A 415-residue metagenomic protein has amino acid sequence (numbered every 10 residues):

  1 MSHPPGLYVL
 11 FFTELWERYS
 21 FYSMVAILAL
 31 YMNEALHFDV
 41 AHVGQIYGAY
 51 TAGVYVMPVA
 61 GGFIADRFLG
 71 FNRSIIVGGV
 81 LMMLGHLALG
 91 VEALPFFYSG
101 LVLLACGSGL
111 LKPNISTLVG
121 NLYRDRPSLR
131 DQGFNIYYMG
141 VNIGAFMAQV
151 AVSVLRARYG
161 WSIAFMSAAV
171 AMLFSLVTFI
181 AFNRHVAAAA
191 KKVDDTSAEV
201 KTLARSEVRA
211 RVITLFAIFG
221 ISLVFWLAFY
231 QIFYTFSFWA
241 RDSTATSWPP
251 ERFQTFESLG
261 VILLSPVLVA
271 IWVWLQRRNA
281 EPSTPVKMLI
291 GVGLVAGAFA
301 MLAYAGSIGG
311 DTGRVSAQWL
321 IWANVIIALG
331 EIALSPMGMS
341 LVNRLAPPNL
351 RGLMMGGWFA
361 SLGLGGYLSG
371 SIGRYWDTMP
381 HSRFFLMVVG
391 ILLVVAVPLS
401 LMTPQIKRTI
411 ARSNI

Functional and structural regions predicted by a protein language model:
M1-P5, D125-P127, V152-S247, R252 (+2 more regions): Intracellular loop-helix junctions on the cytosolic face of multi-pass helical membrane proteins
L15, G85, F96-L111, D311-A333: Hydrophobic core of transmembrane alpha-helices in multi-pass small-molecule transporters, especially MFS/SLC-type
F38-A52, L129-I136, F236, D242-L263 (+5 more regions): Loop-to-transmembrane helix entry
G48-A65, K112, T255-W272: Central cavity-lining transmembrane alpha-helices of secondary-active solute carriers, predominantly the Major
V54, L129-A157, A164-S175, F179 (+2 more regions): Glycine-rich segments within core transmembrane alpha-helices of 12-TM secondary carriers
R67-G79, R126, W274-G293: Cytoplasmic membrane-interface "Motif A"-like loop-to-helix N-cap segments of 12-TM Major Facilitator Superfamily
V77-Y98, V292-T312: C-terminal ends and interior cores of transmembrane alpha-helices in multi-pass membrane transporters/permeases
S162-A181, I290, S382-P404: Symmetry-related core transmembrane helices of the 12-TM Major Facilitator Superfamily/SLC fold
